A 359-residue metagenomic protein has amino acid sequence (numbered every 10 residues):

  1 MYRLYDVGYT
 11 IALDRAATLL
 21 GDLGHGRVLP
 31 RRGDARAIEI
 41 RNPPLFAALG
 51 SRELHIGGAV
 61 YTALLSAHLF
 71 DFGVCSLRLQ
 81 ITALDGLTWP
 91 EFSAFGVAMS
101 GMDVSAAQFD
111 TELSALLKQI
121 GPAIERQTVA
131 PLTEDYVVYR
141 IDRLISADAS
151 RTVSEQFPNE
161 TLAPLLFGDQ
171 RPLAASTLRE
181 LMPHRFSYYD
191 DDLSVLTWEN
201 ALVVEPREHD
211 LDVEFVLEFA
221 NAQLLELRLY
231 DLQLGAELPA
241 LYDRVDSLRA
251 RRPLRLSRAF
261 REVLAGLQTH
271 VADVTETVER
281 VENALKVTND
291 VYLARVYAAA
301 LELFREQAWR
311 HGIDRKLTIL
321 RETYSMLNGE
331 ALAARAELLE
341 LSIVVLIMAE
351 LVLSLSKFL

Functional and structural regions predicted by a protein language model:
M1-D192, T197: Short Lys/Arg-enriched alpha/beta "domain-start" segment
R15-T18, Q108, E112, T161 (+4 more regions): Exposed alpha-helical structural elements
G50, G57, V203, R207 (+3 more regions): N-proximal short alpha-helices
G58, A63-L65, H184, Y189-D191 (+7 more regions): Short, flexible coil/linker segments at or flanking structured domains
A98-M102, L217, L224-L227, I343: Short, surface-exposed linear patches
V104-Q108, L224, Y230-Q233, E302-F304: Short, surface-exposed, polar/charged, turn-prone segments marking secondary-structure boundaries
A163-A259: Extended, charged amphipathic alpha-helical segments
L229-D231, E237-L351, K357: Membrane-associated alpha-helical segments
